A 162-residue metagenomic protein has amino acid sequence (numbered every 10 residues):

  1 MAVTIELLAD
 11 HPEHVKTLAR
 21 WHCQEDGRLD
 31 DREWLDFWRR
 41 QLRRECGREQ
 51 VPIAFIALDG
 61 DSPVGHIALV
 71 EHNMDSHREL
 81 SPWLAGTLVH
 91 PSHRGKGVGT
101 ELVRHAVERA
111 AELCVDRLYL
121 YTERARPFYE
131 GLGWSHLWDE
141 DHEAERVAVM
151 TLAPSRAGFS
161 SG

Functional and structural regions predicted by a protein language model:
A2-L18: A short beta-loop-alpha structural element at the N-terminal edge of CoA-dependent acyl/N-acetyltransferase catalytic
V15-D26, W38: Hydrophobic alpha-helical core bundles mediating ligand binding, dimerization, or RNAP-core interactions
D26-I56: Active-site rim helix/loop that mediates acceptor-substrate recognition in acyltransferases
A54-I56, S62-H72, W83, L88: Conserved beta-strand in the GNAT
H93, G97-H105: Conserved acetyl-CoA pyrophosphate-binding loop and the N-cap/start of the following alpha-helix in GNAT-like
A110-T122: Conserved GNAT acetyl-CoA-binding A-motif
Y121-A125, W138-G162: C-terminal "cap" of GNAT-fold acetyltransferases
E130-E140: Conserved acetyl-CoA-binding loop of GNAT-fold acetyltransferases
